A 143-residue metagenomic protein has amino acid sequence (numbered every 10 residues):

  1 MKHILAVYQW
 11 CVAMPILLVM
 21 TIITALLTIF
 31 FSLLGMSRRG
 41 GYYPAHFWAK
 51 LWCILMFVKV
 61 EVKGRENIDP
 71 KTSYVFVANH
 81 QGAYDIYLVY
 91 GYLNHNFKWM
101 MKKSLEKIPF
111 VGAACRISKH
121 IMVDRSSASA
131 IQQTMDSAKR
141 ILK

Functional and structural regions predicted by a protein language model:
M1-E61, A113-A114: A transmembrane-helix-recognition feature enriched in membrane-embedded lipid enzymes and envelope glyco-/phospholipid
L55-K143: Soluble catalytic domains of membrane acyltransferases
